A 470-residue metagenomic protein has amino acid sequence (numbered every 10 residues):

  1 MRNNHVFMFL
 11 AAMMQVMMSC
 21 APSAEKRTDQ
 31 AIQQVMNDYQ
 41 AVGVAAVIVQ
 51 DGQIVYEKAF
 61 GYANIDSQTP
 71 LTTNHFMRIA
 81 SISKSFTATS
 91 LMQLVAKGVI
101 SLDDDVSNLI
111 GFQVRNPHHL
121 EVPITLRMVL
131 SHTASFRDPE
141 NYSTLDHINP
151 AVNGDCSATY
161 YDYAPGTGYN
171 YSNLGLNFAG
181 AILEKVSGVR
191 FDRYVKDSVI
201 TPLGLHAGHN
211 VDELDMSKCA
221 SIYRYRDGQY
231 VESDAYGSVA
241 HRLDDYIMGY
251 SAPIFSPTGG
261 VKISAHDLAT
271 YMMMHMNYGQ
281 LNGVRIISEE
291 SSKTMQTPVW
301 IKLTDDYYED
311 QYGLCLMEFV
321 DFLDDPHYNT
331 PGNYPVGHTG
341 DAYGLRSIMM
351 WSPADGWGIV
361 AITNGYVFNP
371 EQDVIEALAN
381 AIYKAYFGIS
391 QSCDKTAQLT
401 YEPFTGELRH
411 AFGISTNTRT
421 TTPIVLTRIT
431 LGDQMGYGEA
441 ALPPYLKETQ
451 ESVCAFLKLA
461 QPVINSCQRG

Functional and structural regions predicted by a protein language model:
M17-K26: Bacterial Sec-dependent signal peptides at the C-terminal "C-region" and cleavage site
E25-M77, P150-T159: Short, conserved catalytic-motif segment at the N-terminal edge
N37-A45, D66-M128, Y161-L174, S256-G259 (+1 more regions): Short active-site loop at a secondary-structure junction that contains or immediately precedes the catalytic residue(s)
P117-D341: Short, surface-exposed loop or secondary-structure junction motifs that flank catalytic or metal-binding residues
I254-G260, V336-D355, I362-F368, A441-K447: Glycine-rich phosphate/pyrophosphate-binding beta-alpha loops
D321, N329-P331, A361-D394: Short, gly/Ser/Thr-rich active-site loops of penicillin-recognizing serine hydrolases
K395-T420: Short, Gly/Pro- and small/polar-rich lid/capping loops
T430, M435-G470: Metal- or metallocofactor-binding catalytic centers and their adjacent structured scaffolds across diverse enzyme
